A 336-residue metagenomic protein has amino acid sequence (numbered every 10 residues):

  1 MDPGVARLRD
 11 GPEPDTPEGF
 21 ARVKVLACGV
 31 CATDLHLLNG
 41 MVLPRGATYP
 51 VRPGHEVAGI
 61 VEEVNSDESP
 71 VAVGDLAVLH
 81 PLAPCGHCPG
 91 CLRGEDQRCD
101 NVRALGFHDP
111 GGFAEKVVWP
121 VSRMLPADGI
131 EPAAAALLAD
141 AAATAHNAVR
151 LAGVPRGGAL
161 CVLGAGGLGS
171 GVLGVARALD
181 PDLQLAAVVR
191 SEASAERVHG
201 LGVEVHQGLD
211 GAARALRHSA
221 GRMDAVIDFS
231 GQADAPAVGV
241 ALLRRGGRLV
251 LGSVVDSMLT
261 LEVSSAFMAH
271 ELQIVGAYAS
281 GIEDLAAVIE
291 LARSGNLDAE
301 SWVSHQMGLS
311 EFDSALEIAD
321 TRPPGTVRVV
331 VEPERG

Functional and structural regions predicted by a protein language model:
E13-C28, V42-P89, D128-I130: Glycine-rich beta-strand-centered segment in the early N-terminal region that forms part of a ligand/cofactor-binding
C31, H80-D128, P132: Cysteine-cluster motifs in flexible loop/terminal segments that predominantly coordinate metals
S122, D128-L209: Mid-domain Rossmann-like dinucleotide-binding core that forms the NAD(H)/NADP(H) cofactor-binding site
V188-E192, L209, F229, S253 (+1 more regions): N-terminal Rossmann-fold cofactor-binding loop
G211-A220: Short amphipathic alpha-helix with an adjacent loop that forms part of the alpha/beta core around
A233-N296, E332-G336: Glycine-rich phosphate-binding loop and adjacent beta-alpha segment of Rossmann(oid) nucleotide-cofactor-binding
I282-G336: C-terminal hydrophobic helical "lid"/dimerization subdomain of Rossmann-like NAD(P)H-dependent oxidoreductases
